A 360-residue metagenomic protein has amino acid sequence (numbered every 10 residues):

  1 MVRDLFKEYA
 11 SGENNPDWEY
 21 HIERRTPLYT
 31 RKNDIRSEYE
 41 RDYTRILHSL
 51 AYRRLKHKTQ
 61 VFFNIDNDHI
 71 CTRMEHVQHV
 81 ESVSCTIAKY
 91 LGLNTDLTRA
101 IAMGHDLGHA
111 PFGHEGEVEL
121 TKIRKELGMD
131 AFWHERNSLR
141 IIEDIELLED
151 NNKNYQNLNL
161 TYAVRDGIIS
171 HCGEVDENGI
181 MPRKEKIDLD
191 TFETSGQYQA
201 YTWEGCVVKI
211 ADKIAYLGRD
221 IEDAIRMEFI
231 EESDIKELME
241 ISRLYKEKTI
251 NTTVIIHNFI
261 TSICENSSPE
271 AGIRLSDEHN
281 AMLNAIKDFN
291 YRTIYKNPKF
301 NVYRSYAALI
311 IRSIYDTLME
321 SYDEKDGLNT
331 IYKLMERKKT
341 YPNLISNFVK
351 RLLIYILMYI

Functional and structural regions predicted by a protein language model:
M1-I87, T95, A131, R136-N137 (+1 more regions): Histidine-centered, transition-metal-coordinating active-site segments
I87-A88, L120: Broad structural signal for hydrophobic residues in well-ordered alpha-helices, predominantly aliphatic
L91: Basic, low-complexity intrinsically disordered segments
D96, A100, P111-D130, R226-S233: Post-HEXXH active-site segment of zinc metalloproteases
T98-M103, K209: Short alpha-helical catalytic segment bearing the HExxH-like zincin motif of zinc-dependent metalloproteases
M103-D106, T121, K125, Y291 (+1 more regions): A broad detector of the eukaryotic-type serine/threonine protein kinase catalytic domain
G104-F112, A215: Short active-site segment of divalent metal-dependent hydrolases/proteases that encodes the spacing between
